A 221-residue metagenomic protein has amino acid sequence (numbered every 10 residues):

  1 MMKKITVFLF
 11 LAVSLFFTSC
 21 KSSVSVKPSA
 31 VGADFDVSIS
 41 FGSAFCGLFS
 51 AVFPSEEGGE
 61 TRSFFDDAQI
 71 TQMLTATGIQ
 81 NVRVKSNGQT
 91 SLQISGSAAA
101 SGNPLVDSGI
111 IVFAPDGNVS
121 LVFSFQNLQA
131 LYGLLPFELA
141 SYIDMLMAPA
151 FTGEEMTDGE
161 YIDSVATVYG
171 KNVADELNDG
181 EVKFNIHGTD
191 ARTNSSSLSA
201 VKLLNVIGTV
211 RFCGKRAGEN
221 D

Functional and structural regions predicted by a protein language model:
M2-K3, N178: Position-driven detector of the extreme protein N-terminus
K3-F10: Sec-dependent signal peptide recognition, specifically the positively charged N-region followed immediately by
F16-S19: C-terminal motif of bacterial Sec signal peptides marking the signal peptidase cleavage site
S22-V26, V31-I39, G96, V119-L121: One face of beta-strands
A30-F35, S40-F49, S101-N103, A191-R192: Primarily extracytoplasmic ectodomains and periplasmic/lumenal surface modules that are beta-strand-rich
F41-Q72, L135-E138: Post-signal-peptide N-terminal segment of Sec-exported extracytoplasmic proteins
T75-D221: Mature, soluble, non-transmembrane domains
